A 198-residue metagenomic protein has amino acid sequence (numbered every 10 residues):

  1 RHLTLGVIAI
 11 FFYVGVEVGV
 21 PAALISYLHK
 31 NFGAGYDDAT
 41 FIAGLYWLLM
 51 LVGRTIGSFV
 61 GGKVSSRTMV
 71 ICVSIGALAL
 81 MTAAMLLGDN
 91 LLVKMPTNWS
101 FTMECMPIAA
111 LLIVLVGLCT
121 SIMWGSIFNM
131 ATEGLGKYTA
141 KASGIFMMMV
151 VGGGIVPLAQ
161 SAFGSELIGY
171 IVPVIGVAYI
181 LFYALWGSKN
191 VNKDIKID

Functional and structural regions predicted by a protein language model:
R1-G44: Extracytoplasmic gate region of multi-pass secondary transporters
G33-L49, I108, A140-I145: Loop-to-transmembrane helix entry
G53-S66, L91-V93, G164: Helix-to-loop junctions at the C-terminal end of transmembrane segments in multipass secondary transporters
G62-G76: Cytoplasmic membrane-interface "Motif A"-like loop-to-helix N-cap segments of 12-TM Major Facilitator Superfamily
G76-T102: C-terminal ends and interior cores of transmembrane alpha-helices in multi-pass membrane transporters/permeases
I113, T120-G136, G144: Intracellular juxtamembrane helix-capping segments at the cytosolic ends of symmetry-related transmembrane helices
T132-S165: A late C-terminal transmembrane helix in Major Facilitator Superfamily
I171-D198: Multi-pass alpha-helical transporter architecture, strongest for 12-TM Major Facilitator/SLC carriers used
